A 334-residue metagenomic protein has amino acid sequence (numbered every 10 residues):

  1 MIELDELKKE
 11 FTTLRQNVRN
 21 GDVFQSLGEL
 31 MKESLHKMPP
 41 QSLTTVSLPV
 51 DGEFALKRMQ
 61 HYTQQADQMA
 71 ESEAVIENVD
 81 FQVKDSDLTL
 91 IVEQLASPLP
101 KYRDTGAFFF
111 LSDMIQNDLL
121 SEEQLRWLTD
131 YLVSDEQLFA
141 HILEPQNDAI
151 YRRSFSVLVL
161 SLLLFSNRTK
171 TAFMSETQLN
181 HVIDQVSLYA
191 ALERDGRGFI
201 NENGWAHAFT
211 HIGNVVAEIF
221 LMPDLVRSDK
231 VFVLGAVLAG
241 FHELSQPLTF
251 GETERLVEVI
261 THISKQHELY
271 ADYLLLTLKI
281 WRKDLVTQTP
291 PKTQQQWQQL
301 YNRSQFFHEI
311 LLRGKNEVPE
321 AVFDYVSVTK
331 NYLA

Functional and structural regions predicted by a protein language model:
M1-Q116, R282-A334: N-terminal alpha-helical scaffold/docking segments in eukaryotic complex subunits
A55, A66, A70, A74 (+12 more regions): A sequence-composition feature that detects small, non-aromatic residues
M114-Q266: Eukaryote-skewed repeat-based solenoidal scaffolds used as protein-protein interaction platforms, primarily
P223-V318: Long, repeat-rich segments with strong aromatic
